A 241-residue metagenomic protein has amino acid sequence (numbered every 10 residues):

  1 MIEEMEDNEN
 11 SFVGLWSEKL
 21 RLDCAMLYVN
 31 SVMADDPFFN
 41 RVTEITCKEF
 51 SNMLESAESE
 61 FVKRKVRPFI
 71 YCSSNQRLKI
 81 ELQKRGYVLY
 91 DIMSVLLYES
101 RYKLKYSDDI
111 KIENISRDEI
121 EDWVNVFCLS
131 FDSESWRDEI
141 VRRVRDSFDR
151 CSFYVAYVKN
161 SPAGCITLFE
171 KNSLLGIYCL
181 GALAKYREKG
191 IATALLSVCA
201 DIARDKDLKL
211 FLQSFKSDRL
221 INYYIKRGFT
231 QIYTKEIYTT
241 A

Functional and structural regions predicted by a protein language model:
M1-E9, R41-K48, I92-M93, K103-R137 (+1 more regions): Short amphipathic alpha-helix that is part of the acyltransferase structural core
M1-K63, K79, S135-R137, V141: N-terminal charged segments
M33-F39, E170-I177, R187: A conserved beta-turn-beta hairpin within the catalytic core of GNAT-like acetyltransferases that forms part
I45-I110, E236-T240: Acyl-donor-binding surface of acyltransferase catalytic domains
F50-A57, C179-A182, E188-D201, K226: Conserved acetyl-CoA-binding loop-helix of GNAT-fold acetyltransferases
R64-S73, A203-F215: Conserved GNAT acetyl-CoA-binding A-motif
Q76-L89, T193, K216-T234: Conserved active-site alpha-helix within GNAT-family acetyltransferase domains
E134-L183: A conserved beta-strand-loop-helix scaffold within acyl/acetyltransferase catalytic domains
